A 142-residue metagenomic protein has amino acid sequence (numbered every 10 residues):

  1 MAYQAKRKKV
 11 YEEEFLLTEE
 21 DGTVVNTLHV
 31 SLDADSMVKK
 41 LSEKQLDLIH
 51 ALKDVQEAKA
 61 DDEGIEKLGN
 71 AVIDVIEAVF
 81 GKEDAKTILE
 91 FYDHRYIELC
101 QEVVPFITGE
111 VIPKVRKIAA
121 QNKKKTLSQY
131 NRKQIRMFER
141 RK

Functional and structural regions predicted by a protein language model:
M1-K59: Short N-terminal mixed-charge amphipathic segments
L68-I73: Short amphipathic alpha-helical coiled-coil/interface segments
V79: Conserved catalytic core of Hanks-type protein kinase domains
K82-K142: C-terminal charged interaction modules
